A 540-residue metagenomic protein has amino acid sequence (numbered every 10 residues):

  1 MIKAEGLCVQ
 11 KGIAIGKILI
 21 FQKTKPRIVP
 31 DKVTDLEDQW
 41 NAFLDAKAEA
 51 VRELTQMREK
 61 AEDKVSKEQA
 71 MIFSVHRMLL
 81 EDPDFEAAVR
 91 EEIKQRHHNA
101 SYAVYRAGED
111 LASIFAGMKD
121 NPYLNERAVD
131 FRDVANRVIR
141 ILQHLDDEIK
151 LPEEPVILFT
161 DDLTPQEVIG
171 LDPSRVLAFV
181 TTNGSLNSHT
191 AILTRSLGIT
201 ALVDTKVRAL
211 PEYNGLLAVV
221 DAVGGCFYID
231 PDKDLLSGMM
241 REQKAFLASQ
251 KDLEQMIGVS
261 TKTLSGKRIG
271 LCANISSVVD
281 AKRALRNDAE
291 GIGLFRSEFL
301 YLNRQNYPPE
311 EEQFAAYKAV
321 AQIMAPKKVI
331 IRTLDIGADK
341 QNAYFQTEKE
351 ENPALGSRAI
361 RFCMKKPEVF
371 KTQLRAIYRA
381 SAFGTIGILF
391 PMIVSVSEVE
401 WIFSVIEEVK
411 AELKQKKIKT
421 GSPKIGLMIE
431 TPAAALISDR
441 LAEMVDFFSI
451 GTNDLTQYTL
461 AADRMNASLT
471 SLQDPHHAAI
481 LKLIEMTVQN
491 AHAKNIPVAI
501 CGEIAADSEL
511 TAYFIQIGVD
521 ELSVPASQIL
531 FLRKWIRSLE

Functional and structural regions predicted by a protein language model:
M1-I28, Q143, K150-P155, F159-N287: Acidic, glycine-rich flexible loop/linker segments
M1-Q143: Conserved, well-structured core domains of diverse proteins
D45, R106, L186-H189, V279 (+2 more regions): An amphipathic alpha-helix/helix-turn recognition signal
A48-S66, M78-F85, E91-H98, E109 (+11 more regions): Generic secondary-structure signature for well-ordered alpha-helical cores
L80-V129, R195-V219, F295, N303-Q322 (+2 more regions): Short, charged N-terminal helix-start/capping segments
I114-P152, V219-Q243, L441-Q473: N-terminal-biased segments
S249-E540: Conserved alpha/beta-domain cores
